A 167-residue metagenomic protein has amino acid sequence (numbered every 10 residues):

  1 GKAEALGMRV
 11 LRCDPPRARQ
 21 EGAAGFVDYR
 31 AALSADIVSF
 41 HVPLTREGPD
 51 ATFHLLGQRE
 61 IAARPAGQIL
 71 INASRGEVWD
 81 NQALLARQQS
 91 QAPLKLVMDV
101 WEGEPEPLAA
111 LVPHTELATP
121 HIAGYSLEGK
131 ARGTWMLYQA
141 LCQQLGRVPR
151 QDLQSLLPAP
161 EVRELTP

Functional and structural regions predicted by a protein language model:
G1-M8, S126-K130: Conserved anion/nucleotide-ligand pocket segment
E4-G22: NAD(P)-binding Rossmann-fold cofactor-contacting core
V10, V38, E116-A118: Short, well-ordered beta-strand core segments
R17-A109: Rossmann-like adenosine-cofactor binding region
G67-P167: Rossmann-like dinucleotide-binding domain for NAD(H)/NADP(H)
